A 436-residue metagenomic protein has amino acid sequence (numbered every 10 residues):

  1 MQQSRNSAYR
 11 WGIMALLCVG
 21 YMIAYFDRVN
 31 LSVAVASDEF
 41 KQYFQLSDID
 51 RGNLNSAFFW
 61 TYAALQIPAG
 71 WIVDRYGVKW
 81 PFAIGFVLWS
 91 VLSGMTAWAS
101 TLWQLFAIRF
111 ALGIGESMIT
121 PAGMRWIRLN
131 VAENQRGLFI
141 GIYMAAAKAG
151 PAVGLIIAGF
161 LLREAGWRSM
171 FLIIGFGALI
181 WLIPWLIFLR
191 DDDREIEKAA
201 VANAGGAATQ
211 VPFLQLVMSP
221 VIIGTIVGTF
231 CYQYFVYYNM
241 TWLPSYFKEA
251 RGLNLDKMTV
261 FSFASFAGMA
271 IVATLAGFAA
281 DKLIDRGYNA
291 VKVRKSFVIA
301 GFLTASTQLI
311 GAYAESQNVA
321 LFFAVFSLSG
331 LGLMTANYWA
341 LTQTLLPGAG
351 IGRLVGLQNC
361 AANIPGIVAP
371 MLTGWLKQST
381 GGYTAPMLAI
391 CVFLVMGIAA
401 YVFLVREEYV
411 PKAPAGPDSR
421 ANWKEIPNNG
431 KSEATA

Functional and structural regions predicted by a protein language model:
Q2-N6, D193-I226, A250, W423 (+1 more regions): Juxtamembrane intracellular "pre-TM" segments in multi-pass secondary transporters
S32-V33, S219-T274, M334-T335, W339 (+1 more regions): Extracytoplasmic gate region of multi-pass secondary transporters
Q45, G77, W98-Q104, A132 (+1 more regions): Helix-breaking motifs and short loop linkers at transmembrane-helix boundaries and internal kinks in secondary membrane
S56-A69, F263-A276: Central cavity-lining transmembrane alpha-helices of secondary-active solute carriers, predominantly the Major
A64-W103: Conserved MFS/SLC helix-loop-helix module at the cytosolic interface between two early adjacent transmembrane helices
V87-S100, A300-E315: C-terminal ends and interior cores of transmembrane alpha-helices in multi-pass membrane transporters/permeases
I108-A149: Cytoplasmic helix-loop-helix junction between adjacent transmembrane helices in 12-TM secondary transporters
Y143-D193: Helix-loop-helix hairpin linking two adjacent transmembrane segments in secondary transporters
